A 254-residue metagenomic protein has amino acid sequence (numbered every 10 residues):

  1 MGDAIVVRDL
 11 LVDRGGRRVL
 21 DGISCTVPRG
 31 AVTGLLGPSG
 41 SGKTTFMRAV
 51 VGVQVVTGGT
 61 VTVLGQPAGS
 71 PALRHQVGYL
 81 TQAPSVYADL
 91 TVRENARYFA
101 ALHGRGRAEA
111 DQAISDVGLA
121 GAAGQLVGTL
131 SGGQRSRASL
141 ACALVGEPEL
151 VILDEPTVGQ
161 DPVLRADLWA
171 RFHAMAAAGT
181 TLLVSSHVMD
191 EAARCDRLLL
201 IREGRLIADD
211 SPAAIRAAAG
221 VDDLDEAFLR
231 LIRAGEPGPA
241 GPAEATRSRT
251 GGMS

Functional and structural regions predicted by a protein language model:
V51: Helix-to-loop junction immediately C-terminal to a conserved catalytic motif
V55-L73: Conserved ABC transporter NBD signature motif
R97, A101, R107-A122: Conserved ABC ATPase "signature" region
V151-E155: Catalytic Walker B motif of ABC-type/P-loop ATPase nucleotide-binding domains
D209-D210: ABC ATPase "signature
